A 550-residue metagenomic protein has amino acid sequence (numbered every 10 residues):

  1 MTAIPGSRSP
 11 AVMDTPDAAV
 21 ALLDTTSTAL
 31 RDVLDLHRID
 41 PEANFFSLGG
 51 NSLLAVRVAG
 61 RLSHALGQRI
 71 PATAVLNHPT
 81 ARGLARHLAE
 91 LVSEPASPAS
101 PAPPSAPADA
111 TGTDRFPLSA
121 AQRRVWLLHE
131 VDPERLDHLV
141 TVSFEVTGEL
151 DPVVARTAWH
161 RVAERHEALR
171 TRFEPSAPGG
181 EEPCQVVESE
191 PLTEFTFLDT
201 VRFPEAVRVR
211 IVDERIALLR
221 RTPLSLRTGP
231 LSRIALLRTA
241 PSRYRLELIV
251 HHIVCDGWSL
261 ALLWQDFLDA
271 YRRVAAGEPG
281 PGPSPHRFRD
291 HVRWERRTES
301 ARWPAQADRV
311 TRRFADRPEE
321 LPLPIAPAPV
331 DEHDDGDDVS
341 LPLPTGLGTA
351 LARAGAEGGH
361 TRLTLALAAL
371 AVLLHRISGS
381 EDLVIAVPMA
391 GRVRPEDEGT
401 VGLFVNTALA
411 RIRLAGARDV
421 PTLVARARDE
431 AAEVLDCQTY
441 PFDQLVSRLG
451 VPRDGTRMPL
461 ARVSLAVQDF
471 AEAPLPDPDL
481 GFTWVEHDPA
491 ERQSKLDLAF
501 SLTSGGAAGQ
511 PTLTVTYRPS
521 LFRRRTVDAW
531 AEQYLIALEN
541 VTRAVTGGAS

Functional and structural regions predicted by a protein language model:
M1-M13, R82-R115, A432, D454 (+3 more regions): Flexible, non-catalytic linker and terminal segments flanking ANL/adenylate-forming cores
T2-P104, E182-C184, E188-P191, E539 (+1 more regions): Phosphopantetheine-dependent thiolation modules in NRPS/PKS and related acyl-activating systems
P5-P10, R31-D35, L128-D137, W303-H360 (+1 more regions): Flexible, P/S/T/G-rich "lid" or insertion loops adjacent to the active sites of thioester-utilizing
L34, A74, V92-P95, R172-F173 (+6 more regions): A short N-terminal helical cap/helix-turn-helix that marks the beginning of AMP-binding/adenylate-forming
R69, T73, H166, R170 (+5 more regions): Extended, hydrophobic beta-loop-alpha segments that form or line the acyl/peptidyl-thioester binding and transfer paths
T111-E188, F203-R297, E319-P322, A425-S447: Acyl-group handoff/entry surfaces in thioester-processing enzymes
P133-L139, R156, E167-A168, T228 (+6 more regions): His-Asp-centered acyl/peptidyl-transfer active-site segments
G148-E164, C184-T228, Q265, A307 (+4 more regions): A short, small/polar-residue-rich loop/turn motif at beta-strand boundaries within alpha/beta enzyme cores
